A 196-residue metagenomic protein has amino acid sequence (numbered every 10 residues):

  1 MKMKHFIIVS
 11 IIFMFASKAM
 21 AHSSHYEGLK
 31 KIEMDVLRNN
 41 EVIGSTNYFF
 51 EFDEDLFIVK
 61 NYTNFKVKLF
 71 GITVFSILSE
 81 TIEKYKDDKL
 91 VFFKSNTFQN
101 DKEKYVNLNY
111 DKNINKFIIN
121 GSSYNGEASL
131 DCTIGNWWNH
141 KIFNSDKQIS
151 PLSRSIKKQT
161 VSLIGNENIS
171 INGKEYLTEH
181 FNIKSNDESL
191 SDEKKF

Functional and structural regions predicted by a protein language model:
M1-M3: N-terminal secretory signal peptides that target proteins for export/translocation
F6-F15: Sec-dependent N-terminal signal peptides
A19-S23: Boundary at the C-terminal end of the N-terminal hydrophobic targeting segment
Y26-K112: N-terminal mature ectodomain segment of secretory-pathway/periplasmic proteins
E27-L29, N96-E188: Solvent-exposed helix/loop surface patches that form functional interfaces
E33-V36, E167-I169, F196: Active-site and channel-lining beta-strand-loop segments that bind or position nucleotide-derived/phosphorylated
G44, Q159, K194: Short beta-strand or tight-loop elements that sit immediately N-terminal to catalytic metal-binding acidic residues
L56-K60, S76, N172-F196: Gly/Pro-enriched, hydrophobic low-complexity segments that function as extracytoplasmic propeptides/linkers
